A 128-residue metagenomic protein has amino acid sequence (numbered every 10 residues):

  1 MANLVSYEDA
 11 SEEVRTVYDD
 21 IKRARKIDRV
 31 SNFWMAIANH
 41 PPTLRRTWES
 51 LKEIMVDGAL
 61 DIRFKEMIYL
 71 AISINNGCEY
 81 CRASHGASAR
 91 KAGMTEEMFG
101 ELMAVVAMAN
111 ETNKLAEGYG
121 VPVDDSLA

Functional and structural regions predicted by a protein language model:
M1-A128: Hydrophobic alpha-helical segments
